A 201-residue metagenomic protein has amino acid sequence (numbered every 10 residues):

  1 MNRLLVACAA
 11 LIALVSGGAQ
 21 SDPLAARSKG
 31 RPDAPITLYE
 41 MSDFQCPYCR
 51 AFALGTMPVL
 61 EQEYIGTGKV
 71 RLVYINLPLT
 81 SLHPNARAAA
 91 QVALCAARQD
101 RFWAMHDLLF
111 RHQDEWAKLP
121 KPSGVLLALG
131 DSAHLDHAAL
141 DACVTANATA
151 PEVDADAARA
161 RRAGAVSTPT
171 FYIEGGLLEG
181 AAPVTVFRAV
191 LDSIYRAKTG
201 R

Functional and structural regions predicted by a protein language model:
L4, G17-Q20, Y39, E61: Domain-level signature for proteins that mediate thiol-based redox and metal-cofactor handling
L4-L5, M41-D43, L54-M57, L127-R201: C-terminal cap of thioredoxin/glutaredoxin-like
C8-L24: Bacterial Sec-dependent signal peptides at the C-terminal "C-region" and cleavage site
S21-I36, Y64: A short beta-strand-turn-helix
A34, S42-D131, A163-V166, D192-R201: Structural alpha/beta surface segment adjacent to cysteine/selenocysteine redox centers across thiol/disulfide enzymes
L38, M105, L140: Divalent metal-coordination and catalytic microenvironments
